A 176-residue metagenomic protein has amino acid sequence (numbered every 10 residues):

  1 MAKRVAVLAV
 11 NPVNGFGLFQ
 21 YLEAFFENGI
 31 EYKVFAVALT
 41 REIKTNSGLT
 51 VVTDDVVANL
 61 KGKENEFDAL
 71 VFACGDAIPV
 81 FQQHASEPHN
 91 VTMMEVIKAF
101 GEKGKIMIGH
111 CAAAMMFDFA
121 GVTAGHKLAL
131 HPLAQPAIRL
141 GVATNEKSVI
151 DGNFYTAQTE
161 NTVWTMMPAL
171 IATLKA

Functional and structural regions predicted by a protein language model:
K3-T40, L49, T53-A176: Active-site-adjacent pocket-lining segments in enzyme domains
K44-T45: Acidic surface patches and DE-rich sequence motifs
